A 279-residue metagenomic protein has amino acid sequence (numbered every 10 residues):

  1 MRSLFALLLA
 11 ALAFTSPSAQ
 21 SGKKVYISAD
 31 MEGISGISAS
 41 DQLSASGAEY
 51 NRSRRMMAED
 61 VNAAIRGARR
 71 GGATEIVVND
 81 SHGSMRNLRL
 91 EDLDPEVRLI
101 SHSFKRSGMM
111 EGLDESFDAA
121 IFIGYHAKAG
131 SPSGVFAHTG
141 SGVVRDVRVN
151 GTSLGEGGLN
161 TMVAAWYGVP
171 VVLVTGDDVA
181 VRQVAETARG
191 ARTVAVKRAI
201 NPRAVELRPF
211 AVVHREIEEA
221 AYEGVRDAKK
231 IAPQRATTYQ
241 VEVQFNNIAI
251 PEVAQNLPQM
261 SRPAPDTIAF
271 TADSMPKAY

Functional and structural regions predicted by a protein language model:
F5-S16: Bacterial N-terminal signal peptides
Q20-K24, G33-S38, S46, S53-E75 (+5 more regions): Soluble secreted/lumenal catalytic domains with histidine-centered metal-binding or acid-base catalytic motifs
S28-A29, N79-D80, A120-G124, V174-T175 (+1 more regions): Short beta-strand segments
A48-D80, M85, E96-V97, E219-D227: Alpha/propeptide regions of enzymes that mature by internal proteolysis
P95-L113: A glycine-rich helix N-cap at a beta->alpha junction
S141-Y167, G176-V179: Active-site glycine-rich loop that binds ribose-phosphate moieties when present
V163-V171, T175-E219: Active-site rim beta-loop-alpha module in soluble metabolic enzymes
V213-Y279: C-terminal accessory domains and tails appended to enzymatic cores
